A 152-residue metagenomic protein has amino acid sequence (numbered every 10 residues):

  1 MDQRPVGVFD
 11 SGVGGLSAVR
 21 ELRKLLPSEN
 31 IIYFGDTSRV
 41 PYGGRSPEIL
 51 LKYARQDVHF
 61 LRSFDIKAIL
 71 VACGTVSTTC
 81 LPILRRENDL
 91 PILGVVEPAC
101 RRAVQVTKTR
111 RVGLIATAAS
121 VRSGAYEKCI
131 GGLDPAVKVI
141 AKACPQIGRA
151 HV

Functional and structural regions predicted by a protein language model:
M1-R149: Non-catalytic structural scaffold of enzyme domains
